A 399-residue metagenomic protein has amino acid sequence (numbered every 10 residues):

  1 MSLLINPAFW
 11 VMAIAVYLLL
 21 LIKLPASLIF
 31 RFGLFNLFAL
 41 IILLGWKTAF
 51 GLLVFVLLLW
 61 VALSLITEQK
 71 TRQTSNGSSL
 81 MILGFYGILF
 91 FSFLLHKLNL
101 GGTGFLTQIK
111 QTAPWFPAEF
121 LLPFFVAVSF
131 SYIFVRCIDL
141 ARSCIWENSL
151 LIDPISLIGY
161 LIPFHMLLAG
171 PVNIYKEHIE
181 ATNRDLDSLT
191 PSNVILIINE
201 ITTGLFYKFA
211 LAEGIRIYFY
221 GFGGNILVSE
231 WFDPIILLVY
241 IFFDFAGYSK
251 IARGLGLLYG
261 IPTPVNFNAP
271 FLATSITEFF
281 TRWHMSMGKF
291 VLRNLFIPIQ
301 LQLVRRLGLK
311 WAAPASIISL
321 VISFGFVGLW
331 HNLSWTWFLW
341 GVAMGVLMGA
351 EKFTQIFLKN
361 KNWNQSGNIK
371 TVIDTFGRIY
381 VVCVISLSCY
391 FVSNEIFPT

Functional and structural regions predicted by a protein language model:
M1-T399: Membrane-embedded transmembrane alpha-helical bundles that form the catalytic cores of multi-pass lipid-modifying
